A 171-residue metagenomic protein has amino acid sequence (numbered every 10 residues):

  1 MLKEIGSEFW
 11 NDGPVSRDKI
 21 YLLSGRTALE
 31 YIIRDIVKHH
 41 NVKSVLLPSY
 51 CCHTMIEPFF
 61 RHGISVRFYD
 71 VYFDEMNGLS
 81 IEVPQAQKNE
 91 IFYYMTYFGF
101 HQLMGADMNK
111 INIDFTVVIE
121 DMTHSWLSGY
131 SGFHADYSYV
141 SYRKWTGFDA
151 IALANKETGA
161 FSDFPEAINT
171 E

Functional and structural regions predicted by a protein language model:
M1-N41, Q87-K88, G159: Conserved PLP-binding active-site segment in aminotransferase class I/II-type PLP enzymes
F9-W10, Y50-H53, M122-Y130: Short, polar loop motifs at secondary-structure junctions
N11-D12, M55-G63, A106-I113: Short, aromatic/basic amphipathic alpha-helical patches
G13-I20, C51, Y93, F161-E171: PLP-dependent aminotransferase class I/II
R26-T27, C51-H53, F98-G99, W145: Gly/Ser/Thr-rich loops at beta-strand to alpha-helix junctions that form or flank small-molecule/cofactor-binding
I33-A86: Conserved PLP-anchoring active-site segment centered on the Schiff-base-forming lysine
F73-E166: Active-site phosphate-binding strand-loop segment of PLP-dependent enzymes
